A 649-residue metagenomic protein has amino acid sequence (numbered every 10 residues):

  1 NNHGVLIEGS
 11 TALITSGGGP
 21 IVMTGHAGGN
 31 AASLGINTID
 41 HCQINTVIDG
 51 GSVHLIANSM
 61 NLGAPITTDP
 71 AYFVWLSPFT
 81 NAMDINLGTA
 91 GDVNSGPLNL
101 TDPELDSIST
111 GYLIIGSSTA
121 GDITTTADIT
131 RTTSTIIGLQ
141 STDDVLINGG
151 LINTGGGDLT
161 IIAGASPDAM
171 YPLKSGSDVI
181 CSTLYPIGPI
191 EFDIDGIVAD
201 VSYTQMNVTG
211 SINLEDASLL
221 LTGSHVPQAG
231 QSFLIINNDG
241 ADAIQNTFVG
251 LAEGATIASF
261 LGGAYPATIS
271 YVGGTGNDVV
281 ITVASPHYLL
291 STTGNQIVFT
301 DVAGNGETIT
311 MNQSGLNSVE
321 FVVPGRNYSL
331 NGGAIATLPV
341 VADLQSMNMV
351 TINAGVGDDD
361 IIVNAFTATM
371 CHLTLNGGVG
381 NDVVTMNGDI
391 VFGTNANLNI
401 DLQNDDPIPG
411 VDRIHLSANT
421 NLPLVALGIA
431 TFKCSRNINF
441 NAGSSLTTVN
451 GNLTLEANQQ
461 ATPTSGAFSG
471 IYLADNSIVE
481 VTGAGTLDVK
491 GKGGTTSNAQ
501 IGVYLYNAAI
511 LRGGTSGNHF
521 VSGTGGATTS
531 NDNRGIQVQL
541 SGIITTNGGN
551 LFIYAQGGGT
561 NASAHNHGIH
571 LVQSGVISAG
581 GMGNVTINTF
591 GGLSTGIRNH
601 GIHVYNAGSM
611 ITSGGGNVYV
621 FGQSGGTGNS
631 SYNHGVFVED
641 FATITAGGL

Functional and structural regions predicted by a protein language model:
N1-Y185, S285-L649: Extracellular lectin-like interaction modules
L76, I162-L234, E307: Extracellular beta-strand/loop-rich repeat segments of large surface/secreted proteins
D195-V201, T209-L214, L220-T292, V302-A303 (+5 more regions): Solvent-exposed adhesion/ligand-recognition segments of exported proteins
